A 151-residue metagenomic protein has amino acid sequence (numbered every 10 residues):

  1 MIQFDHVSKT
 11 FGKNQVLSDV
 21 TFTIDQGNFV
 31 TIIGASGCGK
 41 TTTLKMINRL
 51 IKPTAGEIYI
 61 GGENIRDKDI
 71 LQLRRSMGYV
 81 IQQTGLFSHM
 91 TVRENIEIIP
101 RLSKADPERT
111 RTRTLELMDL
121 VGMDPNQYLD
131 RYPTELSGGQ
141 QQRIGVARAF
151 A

Functional and structural regions predicted by a protein language model:
I33-A35: The feature captures the beta-strand-to-loop junction immediately N-terminal to the Walker
N48: Helix-to-loop junction immediately C-terminal to a conserved catalytic motif
G56-N64, L73, R113: Conserved ABC transporter NBD signature motif
N64-G78, L102, P107-E108: ABC ATPase NBD coupling module
R93-R101, R111, L115: Short helical segment in ABC ATPase nucleotide-binding domains corresponding to the A-loop/adjacent helical element
E108-Q127: Conserved ABC ATPase "signature" region
R131-L136, Q140: Conserved ABC ATPase signature
